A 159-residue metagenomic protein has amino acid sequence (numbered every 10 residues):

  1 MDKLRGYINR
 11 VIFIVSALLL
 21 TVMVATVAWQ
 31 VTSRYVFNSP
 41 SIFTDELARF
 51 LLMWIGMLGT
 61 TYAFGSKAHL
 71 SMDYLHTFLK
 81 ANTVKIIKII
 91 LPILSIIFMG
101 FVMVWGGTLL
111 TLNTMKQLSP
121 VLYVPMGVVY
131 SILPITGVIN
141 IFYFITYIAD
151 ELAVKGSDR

Functional and structural regions predicted by a protein language model:
M1-R159: Alpha-helical transmembrane segments and membrane-interface helix-loop junctions in multi-pass membrane proteins
